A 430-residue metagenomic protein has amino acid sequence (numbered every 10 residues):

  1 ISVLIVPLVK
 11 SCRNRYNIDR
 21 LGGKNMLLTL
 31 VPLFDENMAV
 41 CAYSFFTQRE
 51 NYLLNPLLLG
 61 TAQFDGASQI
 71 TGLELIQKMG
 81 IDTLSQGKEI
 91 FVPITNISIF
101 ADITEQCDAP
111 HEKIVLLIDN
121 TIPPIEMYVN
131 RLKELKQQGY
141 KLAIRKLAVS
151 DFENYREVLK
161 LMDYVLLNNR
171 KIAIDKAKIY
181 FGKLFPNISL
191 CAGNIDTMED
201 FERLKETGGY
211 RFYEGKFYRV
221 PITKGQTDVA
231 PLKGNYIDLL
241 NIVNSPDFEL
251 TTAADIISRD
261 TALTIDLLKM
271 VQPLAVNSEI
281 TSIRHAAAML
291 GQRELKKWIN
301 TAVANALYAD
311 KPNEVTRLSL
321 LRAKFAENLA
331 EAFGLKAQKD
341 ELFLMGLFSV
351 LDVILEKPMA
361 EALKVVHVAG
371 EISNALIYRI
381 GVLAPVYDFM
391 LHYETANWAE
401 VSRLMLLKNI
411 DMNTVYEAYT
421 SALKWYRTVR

Functional and structural regions predicted by a protein language model:
I5-P7, R13-R20: Short, positively charged and aromatic/hydrophobic N-terminal segments
Y16-K113, N120-E126, L290-G291, E314: Bacterial c-di-GMP phosphodiesterase EAL domain
G72, D175, Y180-F181, N187-R430: Conserved alpha-helical "signature site" that marks functionally important helical segments or helix/loop junctions
I90-V92, L116, L142, G346: Hydrophobic positions in the central parallel beta-sheet of the AAA+
I97-C107, N169-I179, L329-F333: Short, composition-biased local secondary-structure segments
D102-T104, Y155, L355: A short acidic (Asp/Glu
D108-L184, I188-R219, Q338-E341: The catalytic core of metal-dependent phosphodiesterases that act on cyclic dinucleotides
